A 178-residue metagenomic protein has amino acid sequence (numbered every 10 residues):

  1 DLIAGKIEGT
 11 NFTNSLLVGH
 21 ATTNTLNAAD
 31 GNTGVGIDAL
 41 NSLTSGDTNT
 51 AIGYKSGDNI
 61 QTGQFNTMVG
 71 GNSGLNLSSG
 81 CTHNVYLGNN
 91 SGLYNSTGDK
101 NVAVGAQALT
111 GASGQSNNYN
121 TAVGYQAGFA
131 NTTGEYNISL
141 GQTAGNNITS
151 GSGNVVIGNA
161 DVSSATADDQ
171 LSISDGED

Functional and structural regions predicted by a protein language model:
D1-D178: Glycine- and small/polar-enriched repetitive beta-structure motifs of secreted/surface proteins
